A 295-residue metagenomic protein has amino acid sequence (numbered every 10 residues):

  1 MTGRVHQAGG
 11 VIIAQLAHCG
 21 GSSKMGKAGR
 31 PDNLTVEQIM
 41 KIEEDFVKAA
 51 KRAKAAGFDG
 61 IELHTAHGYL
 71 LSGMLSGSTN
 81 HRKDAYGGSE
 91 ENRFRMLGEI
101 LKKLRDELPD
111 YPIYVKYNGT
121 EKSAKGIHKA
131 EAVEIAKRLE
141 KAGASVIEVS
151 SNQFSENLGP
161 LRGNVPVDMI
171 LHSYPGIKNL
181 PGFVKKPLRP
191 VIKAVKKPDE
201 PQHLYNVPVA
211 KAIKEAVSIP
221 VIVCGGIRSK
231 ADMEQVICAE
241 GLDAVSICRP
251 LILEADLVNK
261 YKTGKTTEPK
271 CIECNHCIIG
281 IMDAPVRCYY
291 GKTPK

Functional and structural regions predicted by a protein language model:
M1-K295: Flavin-dependent oxidoreductase catalytic cores
